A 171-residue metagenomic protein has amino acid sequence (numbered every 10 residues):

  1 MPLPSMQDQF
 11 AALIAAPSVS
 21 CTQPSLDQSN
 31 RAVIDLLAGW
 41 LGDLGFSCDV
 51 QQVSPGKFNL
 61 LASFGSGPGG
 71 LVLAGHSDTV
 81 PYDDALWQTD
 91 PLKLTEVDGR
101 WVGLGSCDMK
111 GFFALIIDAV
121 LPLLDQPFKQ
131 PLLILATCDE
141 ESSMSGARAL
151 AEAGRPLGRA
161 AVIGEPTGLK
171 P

Functional and structural regions predicted by a protein language model:
M1-D83: N-terminal helical capping/dimerization or prosegment-like subdomains of hydrolases acting on amide or phosphate bonds
P4, Q52, D84-L86, K93 (+3 more regions): Short secondary-structure boundary/capping segments
C21-P24, L104-G105, P171: A generic structural signal for short coil/turn motifs at secondary-structure boundaries
Q51, G105, D139: Glycine- and other small-residue-rich loops at beta-strand/loop junctions that grip anionic moieties
G70-A136: Active-site metal-coordination/substrate-binding segment of hydrolases, especially metallo-dependent peptidases
M109-P171: Acidic/histidine-rich catalytic neighborhood of metal-dependent amide-processing enzymes
